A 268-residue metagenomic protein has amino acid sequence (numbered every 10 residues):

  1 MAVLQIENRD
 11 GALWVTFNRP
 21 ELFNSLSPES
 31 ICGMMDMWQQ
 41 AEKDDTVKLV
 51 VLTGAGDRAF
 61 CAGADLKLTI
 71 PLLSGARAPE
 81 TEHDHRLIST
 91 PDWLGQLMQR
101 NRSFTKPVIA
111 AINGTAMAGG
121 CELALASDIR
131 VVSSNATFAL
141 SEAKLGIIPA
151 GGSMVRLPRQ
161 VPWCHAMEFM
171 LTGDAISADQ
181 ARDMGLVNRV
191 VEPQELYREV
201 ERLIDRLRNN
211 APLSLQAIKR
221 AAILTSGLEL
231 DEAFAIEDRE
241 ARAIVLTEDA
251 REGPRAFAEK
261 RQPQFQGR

Functional and structural regions predicted by a protein language model:
M1-D10, D45, D57, K67-L68 (+4 more regions): C-terminal alpha-helix plus adjacent terminal tail
M1-D57, I70-G75: Conserved CoA-thioester-binding segment of acyl-CoA-metabolizing enzymes
V15, R19, M34, L52 (+6 more regions): Terminal peptide-recognition signature
I31-Q39, K43, L66-N113, L145 (+2 more regions): An acidic, glycine-rich surface segment that forms the CoA-thioester-binding/catalytic face of crotonase-fold enzymes
G56-R58, G114-T115: Short glycine-rich anion-binding loops that position phosphate/pyrophosphate groups of nucleotides and phosphorylated
A59-A62, L68-T69, A118: Short active-site-adjacent helix-start/loop capping segments
Q99-L215, A243-T247, R251-R255, E259-R261: Crotonase-fold acyl-CoA enzyme core
